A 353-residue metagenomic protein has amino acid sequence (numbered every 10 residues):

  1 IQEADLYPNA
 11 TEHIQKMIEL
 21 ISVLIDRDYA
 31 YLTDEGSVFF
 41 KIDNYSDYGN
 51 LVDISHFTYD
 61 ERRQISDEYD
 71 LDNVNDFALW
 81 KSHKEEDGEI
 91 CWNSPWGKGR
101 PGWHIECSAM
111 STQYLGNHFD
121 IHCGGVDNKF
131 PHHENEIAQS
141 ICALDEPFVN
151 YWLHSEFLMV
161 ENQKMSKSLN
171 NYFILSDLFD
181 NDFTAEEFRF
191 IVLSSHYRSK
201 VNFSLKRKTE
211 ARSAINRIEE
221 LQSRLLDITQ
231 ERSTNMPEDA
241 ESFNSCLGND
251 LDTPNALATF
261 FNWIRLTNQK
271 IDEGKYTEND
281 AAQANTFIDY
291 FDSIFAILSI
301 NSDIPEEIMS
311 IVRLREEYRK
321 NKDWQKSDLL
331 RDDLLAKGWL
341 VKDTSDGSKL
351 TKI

Functional and structural regions predicted by a protein language model:
I1, L20-V23, D343, G347-L350: N-terminal, positively charged nucleic-acid-binding surface of large information/translation enzymes
I1-A10: Divalent metal-dependent hydrolysis catalytic cores, especially in the metallo-beta-lactamase
I1-Q2, H118, P147, T277 (+2 more regions): Short coil/loop linkers at secondary-structure junctions
E3, Q15-L226: Alpha-helical recognition segments enriched in aromatics with Gly/Pro capping that present substrate-recognition
N9-A10, G124, T344: Conserved beta-strand termini and adjacent loop/short-helix elements that scaffold enzyme active sites in alpha/beta
T11-E12, I300: Acidic interhelical loop/turn segments
E12, G102-E106, L251, N255-A258: Aromatic- and histidine-enriched alpha-helix N-cap/loop-to-helix transition segments that scaffold the rims
K164-K167, N171-I353: Structural preference for alpha-helix termini/caps and helix-kink/transition segments
